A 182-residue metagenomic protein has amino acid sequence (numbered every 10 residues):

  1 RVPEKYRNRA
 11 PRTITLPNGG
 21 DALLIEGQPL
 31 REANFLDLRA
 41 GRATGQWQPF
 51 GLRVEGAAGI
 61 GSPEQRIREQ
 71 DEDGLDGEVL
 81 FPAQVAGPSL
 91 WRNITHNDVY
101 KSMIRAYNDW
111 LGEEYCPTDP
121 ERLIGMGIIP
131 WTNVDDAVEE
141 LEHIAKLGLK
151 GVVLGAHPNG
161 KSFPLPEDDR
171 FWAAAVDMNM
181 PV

Functional and structural regions predicted by a protein language model:
R1-V182: Helix-coil boundary/capping segments in enzymes
